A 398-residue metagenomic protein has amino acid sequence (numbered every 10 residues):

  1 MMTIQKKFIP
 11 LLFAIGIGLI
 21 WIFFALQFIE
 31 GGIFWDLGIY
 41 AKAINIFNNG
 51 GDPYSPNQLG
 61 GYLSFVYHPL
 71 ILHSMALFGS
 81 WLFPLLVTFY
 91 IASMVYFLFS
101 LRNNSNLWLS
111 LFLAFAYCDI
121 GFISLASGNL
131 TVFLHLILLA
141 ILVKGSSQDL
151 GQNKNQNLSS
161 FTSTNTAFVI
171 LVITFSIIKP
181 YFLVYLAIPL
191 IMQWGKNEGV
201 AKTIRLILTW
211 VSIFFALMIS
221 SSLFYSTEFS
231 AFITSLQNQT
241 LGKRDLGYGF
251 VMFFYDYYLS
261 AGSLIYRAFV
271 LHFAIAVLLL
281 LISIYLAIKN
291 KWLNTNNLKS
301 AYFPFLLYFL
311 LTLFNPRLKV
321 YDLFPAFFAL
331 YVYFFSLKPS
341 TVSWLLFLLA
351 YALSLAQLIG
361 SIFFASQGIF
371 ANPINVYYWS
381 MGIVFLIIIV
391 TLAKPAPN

Functional and structural regions predicted by a protein language model:
M2, L130, F161-N165, K202 (+1 more regions): Intrinsically disordered/low-complexity terminal segments and short unstructured peptides
T3-D149, M192-Y321, F327: Primarily membrane-embedded glycan-assembly and transfer machineries that use lipid-linked glycans
L130-L139, P180-V184, P189, D322-Y331 (+1 more regions): Hydrophobic core segments of transmembrane alpha-helices in multi-pass, intramembrane catalytic enzymes
L139-A167, S336-P339: Membrane-interface transmembrane helices that cradle and orient dolichyl/undecaprenyl
Q152-F161, V200, N294-N296, N398: Membrane-interfacial, low-structure loops and terminal tails that flank and connect transmembrane helices in multi-pass
N165-L190, L306-F314: Membrane-interface alpha helices of multi-pass inner-membrane proteins
L190-G195, A329, Y333, L337: Active-site catalytic pocket residues across diverse enzymes, especially alpha/beta-hydrolases
F334-N398: Aromatic-enriched
